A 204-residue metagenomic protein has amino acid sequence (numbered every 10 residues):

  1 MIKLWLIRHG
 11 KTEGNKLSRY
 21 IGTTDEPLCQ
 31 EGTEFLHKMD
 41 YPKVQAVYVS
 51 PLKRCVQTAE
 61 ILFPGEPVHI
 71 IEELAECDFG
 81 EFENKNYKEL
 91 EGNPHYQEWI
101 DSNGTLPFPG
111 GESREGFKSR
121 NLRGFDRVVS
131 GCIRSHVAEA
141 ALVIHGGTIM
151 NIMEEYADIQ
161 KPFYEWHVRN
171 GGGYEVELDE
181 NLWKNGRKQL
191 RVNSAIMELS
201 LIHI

Functional and structural regions predicted by a protein language model:
I2-E66: Active-site-proximal alpha-helix that buttresses catalytic centers in soluble enzyme cores
L4, Q45, H136-G146: Generic beta-sheet signal
Y41-K43, V128-A138: Glycine-rich phosphate-binding loop signature in dinucleotide/nucleotide-binding domains
V49-S50, S119, V143-I144: Short beta-strand scaffold positions
L62-R120: Phosphate-handling substructures
Y87-I100, W183-E198: A polyampholytic, Gly/Pro-enriched intrinsically disordered region
A157-N185: Domain-level recognition of soluble alpha/beta enzyme cores, biased toward histidine phosphatases/phosphomutases
I202-I204: Conserved small/polar residues in nucleotide/adenosyl-binding loops
